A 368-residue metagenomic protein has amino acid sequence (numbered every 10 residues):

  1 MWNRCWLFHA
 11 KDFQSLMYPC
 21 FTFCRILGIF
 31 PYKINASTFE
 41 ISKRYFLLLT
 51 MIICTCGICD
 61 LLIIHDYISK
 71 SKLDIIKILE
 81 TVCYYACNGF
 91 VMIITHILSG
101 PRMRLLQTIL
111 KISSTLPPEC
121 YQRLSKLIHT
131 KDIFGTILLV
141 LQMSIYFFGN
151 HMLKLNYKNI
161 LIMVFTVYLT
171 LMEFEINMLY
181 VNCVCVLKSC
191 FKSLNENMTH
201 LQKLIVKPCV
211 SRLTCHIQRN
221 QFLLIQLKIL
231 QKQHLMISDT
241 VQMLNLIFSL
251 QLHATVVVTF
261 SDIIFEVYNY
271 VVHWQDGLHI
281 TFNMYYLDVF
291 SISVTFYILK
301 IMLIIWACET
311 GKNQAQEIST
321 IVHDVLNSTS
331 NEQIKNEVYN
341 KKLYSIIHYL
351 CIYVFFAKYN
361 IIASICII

Functional and structural regions predicted by a protein language model:
M1-G311, N340-I368: Membrane-embedded alpha-helical segments and the immediately adjacent membrane-proximal loops of multi-pass integral
T115-E119, I318-S328: Membrane-cytosol interface motif
N327, E332-K335: Intrinsically disordered cytosolic tails
